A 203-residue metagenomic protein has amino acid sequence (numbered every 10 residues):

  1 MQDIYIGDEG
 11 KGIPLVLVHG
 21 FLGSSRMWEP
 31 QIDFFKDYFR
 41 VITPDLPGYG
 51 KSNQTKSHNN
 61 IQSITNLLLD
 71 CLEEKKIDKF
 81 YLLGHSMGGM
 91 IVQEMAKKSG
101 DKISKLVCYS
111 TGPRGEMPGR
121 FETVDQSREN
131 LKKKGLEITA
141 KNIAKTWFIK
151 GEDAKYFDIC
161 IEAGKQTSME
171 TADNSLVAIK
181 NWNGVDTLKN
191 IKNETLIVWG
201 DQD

Functional and structural regions predicted by a protein language model:
M1-L15, K36-R40, L69, E73-D78: Alpha/beta-hydrolase fold catalytic core
G12, G20-G23, S86: Active-site glycine-rich loops that stabilize anionic/oxyanionic intermediates across multiple enzyme folds
G20-P30, V41: Serine-hydrolase catalytic-loop signature spanning alpha/beta hydrolases and amidase-signature enzymes
P30-D33, I42-L83: Active-site loop/oxyanion-hole signature of alpha/beta-hydrolase fold enzymes
G84-G88, V92: Gly/Ala-rich beta-loop-alpha elbow adjacent to hydrolase catalytic centers
Q93-K98, I103-K134, I138: Flexible "cap/lid" loop of the alpha/beta hydrolase fold
E116-E122, K133-K189: Conserved alpha/beta-hydrolase catalytic His-Asp/Glu region
I191, I197-W199, D203: Short beta-strand/loop motif that positions the catalytic acidic residue of the alpha/beta-hydrolase fold
